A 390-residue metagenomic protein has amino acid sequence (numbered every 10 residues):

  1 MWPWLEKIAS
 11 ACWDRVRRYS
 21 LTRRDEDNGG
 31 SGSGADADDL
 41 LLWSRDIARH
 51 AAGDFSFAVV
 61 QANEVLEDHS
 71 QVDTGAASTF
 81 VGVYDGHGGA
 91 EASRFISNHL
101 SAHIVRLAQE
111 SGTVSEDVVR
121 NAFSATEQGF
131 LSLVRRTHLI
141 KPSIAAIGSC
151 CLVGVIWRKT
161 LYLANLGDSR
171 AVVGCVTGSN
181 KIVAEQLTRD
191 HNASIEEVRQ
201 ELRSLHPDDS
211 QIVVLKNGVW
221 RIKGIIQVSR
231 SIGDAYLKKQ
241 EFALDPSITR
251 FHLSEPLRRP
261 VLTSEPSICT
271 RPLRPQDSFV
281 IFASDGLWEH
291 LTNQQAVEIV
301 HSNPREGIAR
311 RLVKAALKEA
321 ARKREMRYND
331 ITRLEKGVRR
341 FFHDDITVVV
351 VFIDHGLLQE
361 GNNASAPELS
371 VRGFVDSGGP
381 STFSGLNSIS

Functional and structural regions predicted by a protein language model:
W2-S390: PP2C/PPM-type serine/threonine phosphatase catalytic core, specifically the conserved beta-strand-loop-alpha-helix
